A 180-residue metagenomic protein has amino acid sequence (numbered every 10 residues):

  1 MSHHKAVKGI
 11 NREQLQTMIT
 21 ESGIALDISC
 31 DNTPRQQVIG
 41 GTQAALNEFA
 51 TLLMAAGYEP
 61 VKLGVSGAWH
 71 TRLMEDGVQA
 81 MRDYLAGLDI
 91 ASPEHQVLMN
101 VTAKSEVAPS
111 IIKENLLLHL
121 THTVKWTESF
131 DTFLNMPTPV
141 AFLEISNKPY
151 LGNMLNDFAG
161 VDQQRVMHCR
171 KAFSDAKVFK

Functional and structural regions predicted by a protein language model:
M1-T121: Alpha/beta catalytic cores of group-transfer enzymes, especially the acyltransferase/condensing modules of polyketide
D89-K180: Acyltransferase/transacylase module recognition
